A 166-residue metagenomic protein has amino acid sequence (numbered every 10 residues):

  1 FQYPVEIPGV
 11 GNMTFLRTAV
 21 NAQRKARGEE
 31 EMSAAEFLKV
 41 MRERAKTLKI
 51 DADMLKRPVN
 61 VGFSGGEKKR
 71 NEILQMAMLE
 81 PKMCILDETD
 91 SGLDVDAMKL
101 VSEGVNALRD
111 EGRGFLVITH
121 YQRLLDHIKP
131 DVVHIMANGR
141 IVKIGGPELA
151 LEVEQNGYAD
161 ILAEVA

Functional and structural regions predicted by a protein language model:
Q2-K82: ABC-family P-loop ATPase nucleotide-binding domains
C84-L86: Hydrophobic residue in the Walker B motif beta-strand of ABC-type P-loop NTPase nucleotide-binding domains
E88-T89, D96: Walker B catalytic motif
D94-K99, I144: Conserved D-loop-proximal element of ABC-family nucleotide-binding domains
M98-E111: Helical segment within the ABC ATPase nucleotide-binding domain
R113-H120: Conserved H-loop
Y121-H127: Conserved H-loop
V132, M136, R140-A163: Conserved beta-strand-loop-alpha-helix hinge in the C-terminal portion of ABC ATPase nucleotide-binding domains
